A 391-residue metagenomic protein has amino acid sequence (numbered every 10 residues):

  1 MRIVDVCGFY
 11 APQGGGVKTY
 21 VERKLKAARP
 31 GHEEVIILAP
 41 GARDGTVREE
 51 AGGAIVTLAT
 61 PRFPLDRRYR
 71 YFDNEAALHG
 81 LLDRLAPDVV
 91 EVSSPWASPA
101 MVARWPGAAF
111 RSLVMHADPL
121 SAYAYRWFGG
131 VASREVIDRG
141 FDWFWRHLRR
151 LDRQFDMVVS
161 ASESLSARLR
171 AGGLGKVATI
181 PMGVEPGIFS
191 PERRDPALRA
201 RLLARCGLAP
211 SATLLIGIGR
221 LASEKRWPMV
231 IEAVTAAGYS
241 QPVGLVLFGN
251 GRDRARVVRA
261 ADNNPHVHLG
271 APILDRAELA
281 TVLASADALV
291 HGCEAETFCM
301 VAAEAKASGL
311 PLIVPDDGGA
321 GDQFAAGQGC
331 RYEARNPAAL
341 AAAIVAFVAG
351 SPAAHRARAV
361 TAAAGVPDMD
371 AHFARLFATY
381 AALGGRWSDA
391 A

Functional and structural regions predicted by a protein language model:
G41, S164, G183: Carbohydrate-associated surface elements
P119, I137-M157: Membrane-proximal helix-turn-helix segments that form the acceptor-binding/catalytic region of lipid-linked
L203-A204, A209-K225, I231-V234: Conserved donor-binding/catalytic core segment of Leloir-type glycosyltransferases
A255-A277: Nucleotide-activated donor-binding/catalytic signature segment of Leloir-type glycosyltransferases, i.e., the conserved
L269, A326-P337, V345-P352: Conserved acidic donor-binding segment of nucleotide-sugar-dependent glycosyltransferases
E294: Aromatic "clamp/platform" in nucleotide-sugar-dependent glycosyltransferases that forms part of the donor/acceptor
P311-V314: Short hydrophobic beta-strand element within catalytic cores of glycosyltransferases and related nucleotide-activated
A353-G385: A charged, aromatic-enriched C-terminal amphipathic alpha-helix characteristic of glycosyltransferases across folds
